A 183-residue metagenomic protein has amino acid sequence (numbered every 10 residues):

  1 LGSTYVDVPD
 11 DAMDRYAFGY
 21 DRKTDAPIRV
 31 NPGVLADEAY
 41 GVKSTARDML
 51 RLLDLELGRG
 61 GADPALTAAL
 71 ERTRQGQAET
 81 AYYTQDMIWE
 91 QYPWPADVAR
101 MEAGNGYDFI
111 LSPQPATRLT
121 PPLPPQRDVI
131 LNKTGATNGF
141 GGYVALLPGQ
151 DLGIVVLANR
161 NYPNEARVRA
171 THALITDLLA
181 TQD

Functional and structural regions predicted by a protein language model:
L1-I130: Short, surface-exposed loop or secondary-structure junction motifs that flank catalytic or metal-binding residues
D37-E38, G139-F140, Y162-E165: A short local loop/turn or secondary-structure capping micro-motif enriched for an aromatic residue
S44, N138, G142: Short, flexible micro-motifs
A81-Y83, W94, N161-D183: Short, gly/Ser/Thr-rich active-site loops of penicillin-recognizing serine hydrolases
R100-E102, G142-A145, L157, A166-V168: Short conserved micro-motifs at the rims of enzyme active sites and ligand-binding pockets
P121, G135-N138: Short loop/turn motifs at secondary-structure junctions and domain boundaries
K133, G141-L146, Q150-R160: Short, well-ordered beta-strand elements
